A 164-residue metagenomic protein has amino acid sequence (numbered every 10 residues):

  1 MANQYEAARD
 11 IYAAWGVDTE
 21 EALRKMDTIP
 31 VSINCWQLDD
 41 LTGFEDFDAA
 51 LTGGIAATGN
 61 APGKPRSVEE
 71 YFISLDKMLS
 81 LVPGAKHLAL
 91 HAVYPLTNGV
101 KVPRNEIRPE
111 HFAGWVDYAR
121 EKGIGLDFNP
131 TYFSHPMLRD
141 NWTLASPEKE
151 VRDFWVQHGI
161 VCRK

Functional and structural regions predicted by a protein language model:
M1-P147: Alpha/beta catalytic barrel-like cores
F112-A113, D117, S146-K164: Helix-rich catalytic cores of soluble enzyme domains
